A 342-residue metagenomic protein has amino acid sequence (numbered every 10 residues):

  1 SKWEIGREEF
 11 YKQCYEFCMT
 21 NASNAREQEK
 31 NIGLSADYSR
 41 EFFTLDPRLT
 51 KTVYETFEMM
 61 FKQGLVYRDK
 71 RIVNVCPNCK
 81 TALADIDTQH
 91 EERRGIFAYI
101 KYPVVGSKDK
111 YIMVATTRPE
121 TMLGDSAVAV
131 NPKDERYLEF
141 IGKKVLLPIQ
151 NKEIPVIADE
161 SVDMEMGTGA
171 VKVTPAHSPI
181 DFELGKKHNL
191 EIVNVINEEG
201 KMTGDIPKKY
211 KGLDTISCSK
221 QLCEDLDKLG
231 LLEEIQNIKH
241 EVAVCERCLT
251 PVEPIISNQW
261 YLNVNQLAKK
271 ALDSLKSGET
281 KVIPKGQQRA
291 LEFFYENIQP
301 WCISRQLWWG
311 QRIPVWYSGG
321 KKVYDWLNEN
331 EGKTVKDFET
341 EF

Functional and structural regions predicted by a protein language model:
S1-Y111, M166, A170-W326: Residue patterns forming the tRNA-binding/recognition surfaces of aminoacyl-tRNA synthetases and related DALR
E41-F42, R136-E139, K209, W260 (+2 more regions): Intrinsic disorder/low-structure terminal segments
K108-V173, H177-E183: Protease-associated
R136-L138, K143, E191-N194, V282 (+1 more regions): Cytochrome P450 catalytic domain signature, combining two hallmark sequence patches
I141-K144, L231-N237, T340: Short secondary-structure junctions
G320-F342: Glycine-rich (often Gly-Gly/Gly-Pro-rich) flexible segments and glycine-rich loop motifs, frequently accented by
